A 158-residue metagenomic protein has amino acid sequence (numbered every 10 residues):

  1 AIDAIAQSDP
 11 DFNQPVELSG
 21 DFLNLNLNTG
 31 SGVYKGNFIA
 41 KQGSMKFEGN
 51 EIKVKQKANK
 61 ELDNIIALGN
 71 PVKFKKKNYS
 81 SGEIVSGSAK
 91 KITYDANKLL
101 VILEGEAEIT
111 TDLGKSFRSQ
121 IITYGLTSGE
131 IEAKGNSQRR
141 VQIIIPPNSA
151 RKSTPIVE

Functional and structural regions predicted by a protein language model:
A1-E158: Mature-chain termini and adjacent capping regions
